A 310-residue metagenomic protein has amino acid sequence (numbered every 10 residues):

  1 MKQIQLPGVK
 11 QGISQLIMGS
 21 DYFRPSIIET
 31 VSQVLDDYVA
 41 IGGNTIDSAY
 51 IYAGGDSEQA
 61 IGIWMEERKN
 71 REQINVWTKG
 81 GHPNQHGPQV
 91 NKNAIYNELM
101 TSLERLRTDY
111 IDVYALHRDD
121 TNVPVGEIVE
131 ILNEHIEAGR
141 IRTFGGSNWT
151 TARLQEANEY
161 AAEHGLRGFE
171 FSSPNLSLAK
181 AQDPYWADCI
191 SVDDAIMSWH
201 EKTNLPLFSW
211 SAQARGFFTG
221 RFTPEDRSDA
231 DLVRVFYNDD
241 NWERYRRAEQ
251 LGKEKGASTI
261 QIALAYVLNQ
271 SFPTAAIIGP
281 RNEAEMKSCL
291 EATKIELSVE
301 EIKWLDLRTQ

Functional and structural regions predicted by a protein language model:
M1-I74, E137: N-terminal binding-site loop/beta-alpha segment at the start of enzyme catalytic domains that lines or forms
Q15, R71-I74, D109-V113, R142-T143 (+2 more regions): Short acidic capping loops at alpha-helix termini that bridge into adjacent secondary structure
G19-E29, G80-N93, H117, N122: Active-site mouth loops of central-metabolism enzymes
S26-Y38, V90-L106, Q155-E159: Short, acidic/polar
T45-Y52, A115-L116, R142-G146: Short catalytic-loop micro-motif centered on adjacent basic/acidic residues
E72-N84, F171-L176: A short, structured active-site edge motif that brings together acidic residues
L103-P124: Active-site groove signature of glycoside hydrolases
V125-Q310: Beta/alpha (TIM)-barrel catalytic core signal, keyed to glycine-rich beta->alpha loops juxtaposed to Asp/Glu that bind
